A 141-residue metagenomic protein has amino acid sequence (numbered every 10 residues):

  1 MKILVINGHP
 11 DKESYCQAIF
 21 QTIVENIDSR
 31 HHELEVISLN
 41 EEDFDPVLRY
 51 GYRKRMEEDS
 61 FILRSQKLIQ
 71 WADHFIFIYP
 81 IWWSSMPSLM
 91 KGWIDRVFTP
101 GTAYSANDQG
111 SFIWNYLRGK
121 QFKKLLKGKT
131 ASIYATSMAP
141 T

Functional and structural regions predicted by a protein language model:
M1-H32, S137: N-terminal beta1-alpha1 ligand-phosphate binding loop
L4-I6, E35-I37, I76, S132-A135: Hydrophobic/aromatic beta-strand patches that form the interior of the parallel beta-sheet core in alpha/beta enzyme
K12, D43, P140: Flexible, glycine-rich phosphate/dinucleotide-binding loops and adjacent beta-alpha linkers at cofactor/substrate
Y15-C16, P46, M86-S88: Short glycine-/acidic-enriched loop or helix-start segments at secondary-structure transitions that form or flank
T22-I23, R53, G92-D95: Glycine-rich, phosphate-binding/catalytic loops in enzymes
N26-S29, E33-F44: N-terminal glycine-rich anion-binding loop in soluble enzyme alpha/beta folds
L39-E58: N-terminal beta-loop-helix "entrance" segment that forms/cooperates in small-molecule cofactor or anionic ligand
E57-T141: Helix-loop-strand module that forms the ligand-binding subsite of alpha/beta enzymes
